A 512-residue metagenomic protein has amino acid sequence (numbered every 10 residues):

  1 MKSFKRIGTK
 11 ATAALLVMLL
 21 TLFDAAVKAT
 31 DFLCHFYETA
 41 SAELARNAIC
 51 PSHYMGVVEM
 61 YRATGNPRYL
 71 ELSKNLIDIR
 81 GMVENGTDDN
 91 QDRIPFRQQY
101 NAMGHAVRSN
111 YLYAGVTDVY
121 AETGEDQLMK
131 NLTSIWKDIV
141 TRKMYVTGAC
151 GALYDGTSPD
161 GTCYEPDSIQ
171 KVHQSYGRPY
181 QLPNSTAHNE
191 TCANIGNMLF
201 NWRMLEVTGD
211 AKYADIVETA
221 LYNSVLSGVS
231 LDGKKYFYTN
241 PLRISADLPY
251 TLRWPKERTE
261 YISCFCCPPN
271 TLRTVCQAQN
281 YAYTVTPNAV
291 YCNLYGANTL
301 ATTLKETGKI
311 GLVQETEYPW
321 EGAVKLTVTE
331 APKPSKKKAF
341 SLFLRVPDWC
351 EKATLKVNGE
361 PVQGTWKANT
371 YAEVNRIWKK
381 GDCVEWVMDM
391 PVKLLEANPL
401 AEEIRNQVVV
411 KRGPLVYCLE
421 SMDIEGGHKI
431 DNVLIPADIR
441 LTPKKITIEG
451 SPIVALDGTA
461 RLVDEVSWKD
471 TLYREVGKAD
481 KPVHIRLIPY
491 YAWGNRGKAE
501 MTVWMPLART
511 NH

Functional and structural regions predicted by a protein language model:
S3-T12: Bacterial N-terminal signal peptides that target proteins for export
K5, T21, H35-C50, V83-Q127 (+2 more regions): Solvent-exposed loop and edge beta-strand segments that line ligand/cofactor-binding and catalytic clefts
L19-T21, H53-G65, Y111-D126, D138 (+3 more regions): Well-ordered alpha-helical scaffold segments within catalytic/enzyme domains
D24-S41, E71-N90, N131-T147, T219-S230: Long, well-ordered core segments of solenoidal/helical folds
S73, L132, D215-N223, G228-K336 (+3 more regions): C-terminal beta-rich recognition modules with glycine/proline-rich loops and embedded aromatic residues
A121-R142, L182-K234: Catalytic-core region of carbohydrate-active enzymes that cleave or remodel glycosidic bonds
K336-V357: Beta-strand-rich binding/interaction modules
C350-N375, L394-L400: Solvent-exposed beta-strand/loop surfaces of large extracellular or lumenal domains
